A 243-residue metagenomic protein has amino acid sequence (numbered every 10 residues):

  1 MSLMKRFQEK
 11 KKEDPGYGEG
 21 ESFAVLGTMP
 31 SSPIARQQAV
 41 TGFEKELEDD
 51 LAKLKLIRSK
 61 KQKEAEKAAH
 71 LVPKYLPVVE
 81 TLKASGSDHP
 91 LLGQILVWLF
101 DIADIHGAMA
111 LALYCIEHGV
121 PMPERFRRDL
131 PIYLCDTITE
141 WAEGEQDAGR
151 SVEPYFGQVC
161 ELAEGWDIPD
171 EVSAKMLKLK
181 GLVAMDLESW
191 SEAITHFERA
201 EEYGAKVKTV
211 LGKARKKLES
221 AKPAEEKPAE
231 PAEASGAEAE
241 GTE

Functional and structural regions predicted by a protein language model:
M1-S87, G107, L113-W166, P228-E243: N-terminal alpha-helical interaction modules that lie
P90-G107: Hydrophobic/aromatic-rich structural module bridging two neighboring secondary-structure elements via a short loop
G93-Q94, W98, T137-E140, K175-L182 (+2 more regions): "A position-specific structural signal for the A-helix of alpha-solenoid helical repeats
I102-I105, G149, W190-S191: TPR-repeat structural position
V120-D129, D167-S173, E201-K216: Boundary/linker segments of alpha-helical solenoid repeat arrays
V152-L187: A mid-sequence, solvent-exposed acidic-amphipathic segment
A205-K206, L211-E243: Extended, charged low-complexity segments that frequently continue into or abut oligomerization scaffolds
